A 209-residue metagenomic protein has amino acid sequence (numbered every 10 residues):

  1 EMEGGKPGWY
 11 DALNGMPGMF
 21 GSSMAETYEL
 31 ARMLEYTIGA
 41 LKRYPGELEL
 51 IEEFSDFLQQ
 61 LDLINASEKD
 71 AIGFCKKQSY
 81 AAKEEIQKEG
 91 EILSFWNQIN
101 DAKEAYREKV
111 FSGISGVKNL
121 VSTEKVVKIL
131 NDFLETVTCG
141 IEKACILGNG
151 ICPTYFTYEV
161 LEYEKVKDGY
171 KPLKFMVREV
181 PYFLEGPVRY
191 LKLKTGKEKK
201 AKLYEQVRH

Functional and structural regions predicted by a protein language model:
E1-H209: Acidic, mature catalytic/reactive cores of soluble proteins
